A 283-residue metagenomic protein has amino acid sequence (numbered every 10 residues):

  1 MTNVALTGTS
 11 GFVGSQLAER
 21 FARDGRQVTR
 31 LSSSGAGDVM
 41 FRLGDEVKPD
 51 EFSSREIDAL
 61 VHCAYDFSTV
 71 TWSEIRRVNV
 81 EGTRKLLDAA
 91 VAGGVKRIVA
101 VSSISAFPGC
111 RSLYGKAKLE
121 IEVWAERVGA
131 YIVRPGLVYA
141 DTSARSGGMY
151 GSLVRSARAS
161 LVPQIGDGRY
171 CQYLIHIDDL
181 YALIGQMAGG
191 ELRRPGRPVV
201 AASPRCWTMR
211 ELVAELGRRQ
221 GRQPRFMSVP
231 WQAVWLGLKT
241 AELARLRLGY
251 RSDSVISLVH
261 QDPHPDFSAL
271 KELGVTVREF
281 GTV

Functional and structural regions predicted by a protein language model:
V4-D24: N-terminal Rossmann NAD(P)H-binding glycine-rich loop of SDR-like oxidoreductase domains
L31-P49: Adenosine-cofactor binding site in Rossmann-like domains, unifying the SAM/SAH pocket of S-adenosylmethionine-dependent
L43-K85, A89, I104-P108: NAD(P)H-binding glycine-rich loop region in Rossmannoid oxidoreductase-like domains and their noncatalytic homologs
R77, E81-L119, R127, Y131: Conserved Rossmann-fold NAD(P)-dependent oxidoreductase catalytic core, especially the SDR/UDP-sugar
V123-S143: Conserved beta-loop-beta element that borders a ligand/cofactor-binding pocket
G136-S146, G166-I177, S203-R205: Glycine-rich "substrate-gating" loop/helix at the edge of Rossmann-like oxidoreductase active sites
R155-I175, D179, L183-M187, R194-P195 (+1 more regions): A conserved pocket-lining segment of Rossmann-fold NAD(P)-dependent short-chain dehydrogenase/reductase
M187-G249, F267, E272-V283: Mid/C-terminal beta-alpha module of Rossmann-like enzyme folds, strongest in SDR-family dehydrogenases/epimerases
